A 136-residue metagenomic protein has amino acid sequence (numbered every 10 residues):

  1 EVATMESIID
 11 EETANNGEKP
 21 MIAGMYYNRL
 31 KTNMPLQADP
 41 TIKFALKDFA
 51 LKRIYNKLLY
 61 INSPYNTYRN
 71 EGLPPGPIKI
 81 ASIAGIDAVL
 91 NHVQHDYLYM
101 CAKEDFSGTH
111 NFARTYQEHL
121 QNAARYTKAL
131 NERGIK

Functional and structural regions predicted by a protein language model:
E1-K136: Bacterial extracytoplasmic/cell-wall-associated proteins, especially those involved in peptidoglycan
